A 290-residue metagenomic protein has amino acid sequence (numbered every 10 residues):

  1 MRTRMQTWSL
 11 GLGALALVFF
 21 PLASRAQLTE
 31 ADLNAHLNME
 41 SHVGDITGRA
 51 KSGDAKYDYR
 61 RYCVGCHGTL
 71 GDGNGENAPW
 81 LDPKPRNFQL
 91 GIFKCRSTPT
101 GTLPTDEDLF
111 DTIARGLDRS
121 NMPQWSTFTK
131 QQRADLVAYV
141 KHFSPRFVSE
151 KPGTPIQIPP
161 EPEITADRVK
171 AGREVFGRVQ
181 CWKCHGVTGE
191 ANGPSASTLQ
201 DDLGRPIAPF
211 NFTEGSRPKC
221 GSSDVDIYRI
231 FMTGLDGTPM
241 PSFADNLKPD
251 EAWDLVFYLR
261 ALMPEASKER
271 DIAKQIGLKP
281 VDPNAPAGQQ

Functional and structural regions predicted by a protein language model:
R2-L12: Bacterial N-terminal signal peptides that target proteins for export
G11-F20: Bacterial N-terminal signal peptides
F20-A26: Sec/Tat signal peptide C-region and signal peptidase I cleavage site
A26-K51, V64-L90: Accessory recognition modules or surfaces
Q27-D58, F147-G177, S216, E269-I276 (+1 more regions): Electrostatic cytochrome c docking/interface patches
G48-T69, I164-E190, S197-G204: Sequence/structural segment immediately N-terminal to covalent heme-attachment motifs in c-type and related
P79-S126, R133-V140, T198-A261: Extracytoplasmic electron-transfer domains, predominantly the class I c-type cytochrome c fold
W125-R173, V187, Y258: Extended surface/linker regions that mediate inter-domain or inter-protein docking in multi-component redox
